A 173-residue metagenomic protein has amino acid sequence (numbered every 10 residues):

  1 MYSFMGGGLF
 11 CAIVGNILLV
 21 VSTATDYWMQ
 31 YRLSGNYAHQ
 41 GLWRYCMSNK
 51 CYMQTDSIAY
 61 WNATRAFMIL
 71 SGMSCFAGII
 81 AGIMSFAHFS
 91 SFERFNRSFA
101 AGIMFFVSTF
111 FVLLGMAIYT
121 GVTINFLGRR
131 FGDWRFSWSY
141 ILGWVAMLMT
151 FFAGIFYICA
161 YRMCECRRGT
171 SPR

Functional and structural regions predicted by a protein language model:
M1, S48-R65, L127-G143: Juxtamembrane membrane-interface segments at transmembrane-helix boundaries in membrane proteins
M1-M29, W61-T123, G143-A146, T150-C164: Signature of small four-pass
S22-R65: A surface-exposed beta-alpha-beta supersecondary segment
A38, F99, W134: Short acidic-hydrophobic sequence patches enriched in Asp/Glu that either
M47, Y52, F76, E165-R167: Secreted/luminal cysteine- and crosslink-motif detector
M163-R173: Intrinsically disordered cytoplasmic terminal tails of membrane proteins
